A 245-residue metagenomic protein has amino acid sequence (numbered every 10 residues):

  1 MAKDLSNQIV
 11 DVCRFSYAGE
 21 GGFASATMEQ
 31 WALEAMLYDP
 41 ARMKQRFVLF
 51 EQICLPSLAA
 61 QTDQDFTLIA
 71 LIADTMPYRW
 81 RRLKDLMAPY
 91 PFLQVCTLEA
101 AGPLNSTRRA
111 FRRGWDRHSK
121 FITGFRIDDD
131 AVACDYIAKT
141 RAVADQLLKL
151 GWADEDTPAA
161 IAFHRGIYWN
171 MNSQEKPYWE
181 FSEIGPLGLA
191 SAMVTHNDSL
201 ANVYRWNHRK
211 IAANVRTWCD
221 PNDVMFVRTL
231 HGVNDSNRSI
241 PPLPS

Functional and structural regions predicted by a protein language model:
A2-S6, V12, I184-S245: C-terminal catalytic/acceptor-binding lobe
Q8-C13, S57-L58, F66-L71: Hydrophobic targeting segments
Y17-Q45: A solvent-exposed, charged loop/short amphipathic helix patch at secondary-structure junctions
A35, I53-D65, P89-Y90: Short, acidic, metal-binding catalytic loop of nucleotide-sugar glycosyltransferases
R42, I72-W80: A conserved acidic beta->alpha catalytic loop
D65-T75, T97-E99: Short beta-strand/loop segment that forms part of the nucleotide-sugar
G102-H118, V132-T217: Conserved catalytic core of nucleotide-sugar-dependent glycosyltransferases
S119-T123: Short acidic donor-binding loop at the edge of a beta-strand
